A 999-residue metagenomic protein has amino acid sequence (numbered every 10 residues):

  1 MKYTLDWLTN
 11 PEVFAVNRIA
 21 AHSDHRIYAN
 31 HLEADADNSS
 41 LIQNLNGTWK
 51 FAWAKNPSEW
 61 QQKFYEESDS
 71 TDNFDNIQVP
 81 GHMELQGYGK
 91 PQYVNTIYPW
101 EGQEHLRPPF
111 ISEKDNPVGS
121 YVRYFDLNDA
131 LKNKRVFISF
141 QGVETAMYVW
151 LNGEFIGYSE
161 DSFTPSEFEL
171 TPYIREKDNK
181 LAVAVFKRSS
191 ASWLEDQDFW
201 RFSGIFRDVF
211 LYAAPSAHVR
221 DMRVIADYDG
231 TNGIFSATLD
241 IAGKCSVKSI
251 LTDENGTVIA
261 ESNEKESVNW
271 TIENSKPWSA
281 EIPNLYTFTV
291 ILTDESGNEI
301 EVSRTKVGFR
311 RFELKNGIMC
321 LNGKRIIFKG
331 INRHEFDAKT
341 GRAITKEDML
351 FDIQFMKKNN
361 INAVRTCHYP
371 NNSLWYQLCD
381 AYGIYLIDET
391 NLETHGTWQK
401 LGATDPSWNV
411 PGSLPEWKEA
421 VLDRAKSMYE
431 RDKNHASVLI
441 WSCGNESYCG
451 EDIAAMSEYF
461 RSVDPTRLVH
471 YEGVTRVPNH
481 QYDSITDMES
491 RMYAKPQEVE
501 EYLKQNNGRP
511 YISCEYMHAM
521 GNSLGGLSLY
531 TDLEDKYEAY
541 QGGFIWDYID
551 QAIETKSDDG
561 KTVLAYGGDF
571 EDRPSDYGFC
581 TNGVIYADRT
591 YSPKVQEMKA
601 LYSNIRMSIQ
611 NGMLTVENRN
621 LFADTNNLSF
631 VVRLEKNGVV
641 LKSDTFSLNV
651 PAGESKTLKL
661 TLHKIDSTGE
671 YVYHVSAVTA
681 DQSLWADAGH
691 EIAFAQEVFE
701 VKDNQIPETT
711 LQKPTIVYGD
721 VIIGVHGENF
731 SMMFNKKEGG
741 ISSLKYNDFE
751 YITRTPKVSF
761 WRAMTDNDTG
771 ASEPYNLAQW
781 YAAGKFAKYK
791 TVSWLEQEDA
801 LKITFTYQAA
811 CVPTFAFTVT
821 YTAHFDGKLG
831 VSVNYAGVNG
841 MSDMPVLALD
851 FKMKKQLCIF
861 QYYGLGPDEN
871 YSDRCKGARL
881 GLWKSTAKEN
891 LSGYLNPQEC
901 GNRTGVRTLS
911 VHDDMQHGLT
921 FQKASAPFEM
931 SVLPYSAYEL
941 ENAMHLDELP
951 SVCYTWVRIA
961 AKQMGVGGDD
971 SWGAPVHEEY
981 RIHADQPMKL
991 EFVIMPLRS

Functional and structural regions predicted by a protein language model:
M1-A15, D35-A36, K50-A54, F74 (+10 more regions): Accessory beta-strand-rich segments of carbohydrate-active enzymes
M1-D37, W193, E299-M613, N620-N626 (+1 more regions): Extended substrate-binding grooves/exosites of carbohydrate-active enzymes
M1-E101, A184, T531, E538 (+2 more regions): Accessory carbohydrate-binding/adhesion or oligomerization-edge regions at the termini of glycan-active proteins
Y3, H82-L85, K90-I111, E160-S162 (+8 more regions): An acidic-aromatic loop/edge-strand motif
L85-Q86, Q92-V94, G142, K187 (+3 more regions): Beta-strand/loop-rich accessory regions of lumenal/periplasmic or secreted enzymes, predominantly carbohydrate-active
V149-L151, G233-S262, F288, M613-F646 (+2 more regions): Beta-strand-rich binding/interaction modules
I174-D178, D240-K315, D666, Y671-Q712: Extended acidic/polar, glycine-enriched regions that form or flank non-catalytic beta-rich accessory modules
E195-H218, Q551, D559-T615, R619-V639 (+5 more regions): Catalytic cores of secreted or luminal carbohydrate-active enzymes
